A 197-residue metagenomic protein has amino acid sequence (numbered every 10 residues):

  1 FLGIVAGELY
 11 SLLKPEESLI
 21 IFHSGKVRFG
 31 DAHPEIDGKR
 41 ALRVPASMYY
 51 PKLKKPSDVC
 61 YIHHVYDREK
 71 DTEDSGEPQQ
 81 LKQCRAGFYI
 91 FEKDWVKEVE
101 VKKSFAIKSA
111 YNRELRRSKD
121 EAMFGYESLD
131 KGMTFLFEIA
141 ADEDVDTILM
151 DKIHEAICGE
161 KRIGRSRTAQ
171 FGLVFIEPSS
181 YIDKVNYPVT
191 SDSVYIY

Functional and structural regions predicted by a protein language model:
F1-Y197: Conserved active-site/ligand-binding neighborhood in enzyme cores
